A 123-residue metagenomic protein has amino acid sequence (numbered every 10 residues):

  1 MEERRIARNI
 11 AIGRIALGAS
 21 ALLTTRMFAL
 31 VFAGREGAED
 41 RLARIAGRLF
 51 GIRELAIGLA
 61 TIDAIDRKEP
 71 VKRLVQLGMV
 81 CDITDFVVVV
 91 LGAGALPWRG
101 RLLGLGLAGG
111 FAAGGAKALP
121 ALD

Functional and structural regions predicted by a protein language model:
M1-D123: Short amphipathic, positively biased membrane-proximal segments that drive organelle/inner-membrane targeting
